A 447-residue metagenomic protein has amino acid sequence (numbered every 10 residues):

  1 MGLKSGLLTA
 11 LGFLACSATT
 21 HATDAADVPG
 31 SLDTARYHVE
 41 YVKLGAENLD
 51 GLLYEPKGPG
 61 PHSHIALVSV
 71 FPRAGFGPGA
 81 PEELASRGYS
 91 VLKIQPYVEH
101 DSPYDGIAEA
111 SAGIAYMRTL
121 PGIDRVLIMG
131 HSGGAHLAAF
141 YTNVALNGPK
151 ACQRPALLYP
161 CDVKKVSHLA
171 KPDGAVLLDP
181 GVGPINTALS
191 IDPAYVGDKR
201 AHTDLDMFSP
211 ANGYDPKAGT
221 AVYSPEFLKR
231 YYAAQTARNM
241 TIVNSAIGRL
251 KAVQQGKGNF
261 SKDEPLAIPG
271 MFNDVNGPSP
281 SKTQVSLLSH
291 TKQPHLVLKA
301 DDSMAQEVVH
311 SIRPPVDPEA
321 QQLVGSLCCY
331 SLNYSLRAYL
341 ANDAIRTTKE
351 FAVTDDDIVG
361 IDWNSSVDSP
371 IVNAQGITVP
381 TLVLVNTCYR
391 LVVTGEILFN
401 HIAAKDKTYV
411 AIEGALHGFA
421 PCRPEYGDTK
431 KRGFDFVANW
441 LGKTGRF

Functional and structural regions predicted by a protein language model:
T23-H62: N-terminal cap/lid segment of alpha/beta-hydrolase-fold proteins
H62-P72: Short beta-strand element of the alpha/beta-hydrolase
Q95-L127, Y426-R432: Catalytic nucleophile-loop/oxyanion-hole region of alpha/beta-hydrolase and closely related hydrolase-like folds
T119, R125-D198: Primarily recognizes the serine-hydrolase "nucleophile elbow" in alpha/beta-hydrolase and SGNH/GDSL folds
S209-V372: Alpha/beta-hydrolase
I377, V383-V385: Short beta-strand/loop motif that positions the catalytic acidic residue of the alpha/beta-hydrolase fold
A403-F419: Catalytic histidine neighborhood in serine/cysteine hydrolases with alpha/beta-hydrolase-type architecture
A415, R423-F447: Catalytic active-site module of serine/aspartate enzymes centered on a nucleophile-bearing elbow/loop
